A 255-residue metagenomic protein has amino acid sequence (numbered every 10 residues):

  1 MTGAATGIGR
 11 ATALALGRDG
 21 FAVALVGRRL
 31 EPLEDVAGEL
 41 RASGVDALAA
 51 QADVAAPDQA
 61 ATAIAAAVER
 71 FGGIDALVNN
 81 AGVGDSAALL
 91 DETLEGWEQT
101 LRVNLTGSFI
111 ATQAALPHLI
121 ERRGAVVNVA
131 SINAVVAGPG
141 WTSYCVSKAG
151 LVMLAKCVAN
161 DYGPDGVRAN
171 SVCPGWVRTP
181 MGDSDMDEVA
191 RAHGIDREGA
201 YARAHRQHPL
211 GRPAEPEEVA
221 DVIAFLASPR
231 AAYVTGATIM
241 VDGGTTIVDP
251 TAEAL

Functional and structural regions predicted by a protein language model:
A5-T6: Conserved glycine-rich cofactor-binding loop
F71, F109, H118, L210-V241 (+1 more regions): C-terminal substrate-recognition "lid" of short-chain dehydrogenase/reductases
V78, G163, R168, V234-G236: Short, small/polar-rich loop/turn modules that mediate ligand/substrate recognition or access, typified
A88-L89, T93-L101, A204: Substrate-binding pocket helix/loop in short-chain dehydrogenase/reductase
T112, S147, A155: Active-site helix of classical SDR
P117, N160-P164, A232: Alpha-helical segment proximal to the catalytic Tyr-Lys
S131: Residue(s) in the substrate-gating loop at a strand-loop-helix junction that position the organic substrate next
